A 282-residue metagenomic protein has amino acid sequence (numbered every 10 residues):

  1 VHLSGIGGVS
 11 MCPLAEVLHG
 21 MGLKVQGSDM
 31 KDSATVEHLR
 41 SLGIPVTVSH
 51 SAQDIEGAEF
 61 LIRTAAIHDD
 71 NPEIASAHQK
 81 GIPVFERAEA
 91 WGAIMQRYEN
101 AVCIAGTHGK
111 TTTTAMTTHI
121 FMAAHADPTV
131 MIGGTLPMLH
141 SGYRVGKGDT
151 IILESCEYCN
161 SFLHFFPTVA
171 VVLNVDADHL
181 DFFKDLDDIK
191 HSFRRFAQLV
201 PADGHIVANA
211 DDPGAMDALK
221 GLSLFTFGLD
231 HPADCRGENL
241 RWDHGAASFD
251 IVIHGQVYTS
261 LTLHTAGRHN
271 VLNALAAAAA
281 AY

Functional and structural regions predicted by a protein language model:
V1-E86, A90, H205, A233 (+3 more regions): N-terminal leader/targeting and accessory segments in enzymes
S4, T64, F183-K190, G204-H205 (+1 more regions): Adenine nucleotide phosphate-binding catalytic loops in nucleotide-utilizing enzymes
G5, V48, G106, E154-S155 (+3 more regions): Pocket-edge structural micro-motifs
G8-M11, T114, N270-A274: Short alpha-helical patches at coil-to-helix transitions and adjacent helical residues in well-structured domains
V17, R40, D54, A65 (+4 more regions): Phosphate-binding loop of NTP-binding sites
V25, V46, D127-P128, L224: Hydrophobic anchor at the start of a short beta-strand that flanks the dinucleotide cofactor-binding loop
E56-E59, K147-D149, D243-A247: A short, glycine/Asx- and small/polar-enriched loop/turn that sits immediately N-terminal to a beta-strand
